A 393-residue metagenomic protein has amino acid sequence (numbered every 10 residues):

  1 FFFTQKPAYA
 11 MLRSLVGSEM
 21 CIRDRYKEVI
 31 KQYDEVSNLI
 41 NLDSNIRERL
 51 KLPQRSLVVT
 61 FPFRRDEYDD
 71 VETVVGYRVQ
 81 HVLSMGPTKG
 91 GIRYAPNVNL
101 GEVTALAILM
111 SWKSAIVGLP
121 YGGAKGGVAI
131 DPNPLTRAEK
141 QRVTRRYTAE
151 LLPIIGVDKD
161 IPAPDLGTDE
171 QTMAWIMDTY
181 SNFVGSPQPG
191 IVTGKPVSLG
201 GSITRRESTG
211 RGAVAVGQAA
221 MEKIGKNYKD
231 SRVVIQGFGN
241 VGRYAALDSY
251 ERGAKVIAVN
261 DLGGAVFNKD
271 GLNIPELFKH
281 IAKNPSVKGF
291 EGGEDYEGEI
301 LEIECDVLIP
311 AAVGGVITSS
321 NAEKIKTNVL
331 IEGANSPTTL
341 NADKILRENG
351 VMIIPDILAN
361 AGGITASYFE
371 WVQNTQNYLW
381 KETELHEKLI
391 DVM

Functional and structural regions predicted by a protein language model:
F1-I22: Single conserved hydrophobic/aromatic residue that forms the stacking wall/gate of nucleotide- or nucleobase-binding
R23, A220-M221, T327-M393: Adenosine-phosphate binding glycine-rich loop
R23-V58: Short, Gly/Pro- and small/polar-rich lid/capping loops
V59-P132: Glycine-rich, N-terminal phosphate-binding loop and its surrounding beta-alpha-beta segment
A95, S114-K229: Glycine/serine-rich phosphate-binding loop and adjoining beta1-alpha1 elements at the start of nucleotide-handling
G201-L301: Glycine-rich phosphate/diphosphate-binding loop of Rossmann-like nucleotide-binding domains
G264-I353: Rossmann-like adenosine-cofactor binding region
